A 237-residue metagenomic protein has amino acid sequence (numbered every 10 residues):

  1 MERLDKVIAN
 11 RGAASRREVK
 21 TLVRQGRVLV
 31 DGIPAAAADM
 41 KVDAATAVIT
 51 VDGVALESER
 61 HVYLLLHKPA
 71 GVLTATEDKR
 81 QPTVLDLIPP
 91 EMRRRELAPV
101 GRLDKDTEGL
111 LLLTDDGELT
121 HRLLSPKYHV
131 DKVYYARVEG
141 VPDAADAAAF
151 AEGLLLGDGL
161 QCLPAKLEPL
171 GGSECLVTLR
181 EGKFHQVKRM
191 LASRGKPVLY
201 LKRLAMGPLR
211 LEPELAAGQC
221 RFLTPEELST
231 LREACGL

Functional and structural regions predicted by a protein language model:
M1-L237: Basic, flexible Lys/Arg- and Gly-enriched helix-loop patches that mediate nucleic-acid binding at interfaces with rRNA
